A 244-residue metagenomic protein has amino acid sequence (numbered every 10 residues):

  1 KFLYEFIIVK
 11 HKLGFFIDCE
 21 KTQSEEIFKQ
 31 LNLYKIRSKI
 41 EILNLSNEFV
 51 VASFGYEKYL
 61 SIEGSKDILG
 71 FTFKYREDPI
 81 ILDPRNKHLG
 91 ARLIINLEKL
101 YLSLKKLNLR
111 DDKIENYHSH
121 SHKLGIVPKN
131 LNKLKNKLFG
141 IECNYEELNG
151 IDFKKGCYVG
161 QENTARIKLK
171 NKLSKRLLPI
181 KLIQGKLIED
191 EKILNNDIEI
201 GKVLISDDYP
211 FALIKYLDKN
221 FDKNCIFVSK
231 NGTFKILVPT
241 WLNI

Functional and structural regions predicted by a protein language model:
F2, C143-I151, Q161, A165-I244: Glycine-rich, small/acidic residue-mixed loop/short-helix segments
F2, F6, F15-F16, F28 (+10 more regions): Phenylalanine-focused residue identity feature
I7-L124, N195: Acidic, low-complexity central loop/insert segments
T22-E26, E63-L69, N136-L138, G150-F153 (+1 more regions): N-terminal start-of-chain detector that recognizes signal peptides and the immediate post-cleavage beginning
N32, I42, D83, D112 (+5 more regions): Generic marker of residues within folded, mature protein domains
G64, R110, N132, L138 (+2 more regions): Short linear sequence motifs
N86-P179: Anionic-ligand-binding alpha/beta catalytic cores of soluble enzymes and soluble regulatory domains that recognize
